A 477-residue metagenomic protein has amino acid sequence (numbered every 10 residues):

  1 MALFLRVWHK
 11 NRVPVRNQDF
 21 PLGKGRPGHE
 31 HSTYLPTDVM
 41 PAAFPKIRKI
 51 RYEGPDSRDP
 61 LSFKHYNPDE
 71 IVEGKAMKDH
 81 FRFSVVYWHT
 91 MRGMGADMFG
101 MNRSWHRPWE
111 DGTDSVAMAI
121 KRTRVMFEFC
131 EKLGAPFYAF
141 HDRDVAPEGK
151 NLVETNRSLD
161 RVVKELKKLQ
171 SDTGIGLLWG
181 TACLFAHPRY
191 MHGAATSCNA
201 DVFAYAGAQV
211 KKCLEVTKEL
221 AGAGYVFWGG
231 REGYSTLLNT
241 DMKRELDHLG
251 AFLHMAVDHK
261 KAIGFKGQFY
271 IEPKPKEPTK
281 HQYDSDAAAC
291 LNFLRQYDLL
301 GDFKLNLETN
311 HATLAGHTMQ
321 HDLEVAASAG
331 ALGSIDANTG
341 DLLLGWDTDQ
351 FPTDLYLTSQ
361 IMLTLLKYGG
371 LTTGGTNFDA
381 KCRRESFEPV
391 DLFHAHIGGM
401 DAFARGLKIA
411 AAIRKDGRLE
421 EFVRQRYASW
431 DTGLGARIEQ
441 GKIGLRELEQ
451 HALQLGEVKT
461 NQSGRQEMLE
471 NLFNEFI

Functional and structural regions predicted by a protein language model:
G25-E73: Mature N-terminal, pre-catalytic/accessory segment of carbohydrate-active enzymes
L35-P36, D69-V72, K121-F129, L133-F137 (+4 more regions): Active-site acidic/histidine proton-transfer and metal-coordination neighborhood in alpha/beta enzyme cores
D79-G112, A182-S197, G229-T236: N-terminal small/glycine-rich loop or linker at the start of catalytic domains across soluble metabolic enzymes
H89-M91, D142-A146, T181-A186, G229-G233 (+4 more regions): Active-site-proximal loop/turn and secondary-structure-junction residues that shape catalytic pockets, frequently
G95-K121, T240-D247, K280-L291, T313-A402: Gly/Pro-rich active-site loop or hairpin
G330, L344-I477: Flexible, acidic glycine-rich loops studded with aromatic residues
